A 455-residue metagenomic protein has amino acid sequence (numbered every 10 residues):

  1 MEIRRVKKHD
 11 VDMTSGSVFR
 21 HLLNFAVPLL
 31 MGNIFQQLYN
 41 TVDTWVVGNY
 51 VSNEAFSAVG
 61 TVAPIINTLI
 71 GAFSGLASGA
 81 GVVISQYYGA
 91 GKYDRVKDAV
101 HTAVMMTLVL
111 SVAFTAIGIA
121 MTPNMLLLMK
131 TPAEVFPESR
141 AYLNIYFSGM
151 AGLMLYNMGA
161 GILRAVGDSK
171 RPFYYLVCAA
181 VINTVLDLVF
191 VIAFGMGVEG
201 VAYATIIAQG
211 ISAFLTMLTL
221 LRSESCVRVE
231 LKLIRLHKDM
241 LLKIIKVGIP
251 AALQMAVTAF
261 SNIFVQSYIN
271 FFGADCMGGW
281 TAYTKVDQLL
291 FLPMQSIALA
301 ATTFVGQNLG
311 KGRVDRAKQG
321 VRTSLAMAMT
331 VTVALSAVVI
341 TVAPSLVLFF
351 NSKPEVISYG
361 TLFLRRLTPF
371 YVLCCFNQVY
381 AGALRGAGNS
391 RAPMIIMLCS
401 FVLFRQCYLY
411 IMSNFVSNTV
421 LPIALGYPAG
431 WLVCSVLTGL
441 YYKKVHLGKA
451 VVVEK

Functional and structural regions predicted by a protein language model:
M1-A26, I84-G149, A193-I249, V305-F370 (+1 more regions): Short alpha-helical transmembrane segments in multi-pass integral membrane proteins
S15, F19-L38, V42, I65-A72 (+6 more regions): Residue-level signal for short hydrophobic patches within transmembrane helices of multi-pass membrane transporters
N24-D43, I145, Y156, A179 (+4 more regions): Transmembrane helical elements of multi-pass membrane transporters/channels
L30, I34, L38, V42 (+19 more regions): Generic alpha-helical transmembrane segments of integral inner-membrane proteins, especially permease/transport modules
I34, L38-F56, L126-A133, V189-M196 (+4 more regions): Helix-terminus/linker motif at the lipid-water interface of multi-pass membrane proteins
V51-P64, R140-L143, A202, A274-L289 (+2 more regions): Small-residue hotspots at the loop-to-helix junctions and early N-terminal turns of transmembrane alpha-helices
F56-A116, L153-P172, Q266, W280-A343 (+1 more regions): Small-residue-rich hydrophobic transmembrane alpha-helices
A77, Y146-R164, P172-A180, V201-T216 (+4 more regions): Short runs within selected transmembrane alpha-helices of multi-pass transporters and secretion channels
